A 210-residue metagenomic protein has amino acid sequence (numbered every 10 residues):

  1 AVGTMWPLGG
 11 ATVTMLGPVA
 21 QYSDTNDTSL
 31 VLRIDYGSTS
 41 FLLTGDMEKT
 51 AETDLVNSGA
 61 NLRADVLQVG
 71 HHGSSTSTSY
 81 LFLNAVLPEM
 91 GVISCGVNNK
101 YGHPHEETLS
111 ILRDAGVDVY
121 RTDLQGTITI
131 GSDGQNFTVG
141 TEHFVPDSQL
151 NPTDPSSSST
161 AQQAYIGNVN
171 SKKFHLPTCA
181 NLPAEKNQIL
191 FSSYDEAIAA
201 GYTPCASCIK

Functional and structural regions predicted by a protein language model:
A1-A161, N181, N187, A206: Non-globular, low-confidence helical/coil segments that flank catalytic cores
W6, K172, L190: Residues that recognize and position ribonucleotide moieties
K49, K100, K172-K173, K186 (+2 more regions): Context-gated lysine
S156-K172: SH3-family beta-barrel domains
N168-A184: Short aromatic-glycine-(Arg/Gly/Cys) micro-motifs in beta-strand/loop hairpins
A180-K210: Compact, charge-rich alpha-helical regulatory domains located at protein termini
